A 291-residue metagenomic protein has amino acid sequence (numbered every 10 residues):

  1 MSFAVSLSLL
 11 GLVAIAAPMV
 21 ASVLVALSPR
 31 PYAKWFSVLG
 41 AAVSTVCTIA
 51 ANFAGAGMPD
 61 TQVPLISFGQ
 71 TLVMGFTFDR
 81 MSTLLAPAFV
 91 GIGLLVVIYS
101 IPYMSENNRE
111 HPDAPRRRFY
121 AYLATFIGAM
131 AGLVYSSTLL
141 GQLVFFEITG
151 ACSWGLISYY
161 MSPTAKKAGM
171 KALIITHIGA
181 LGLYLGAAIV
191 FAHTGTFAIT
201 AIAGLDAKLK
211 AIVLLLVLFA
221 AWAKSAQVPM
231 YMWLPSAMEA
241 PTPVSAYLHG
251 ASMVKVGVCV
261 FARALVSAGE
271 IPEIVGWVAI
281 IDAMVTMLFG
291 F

Functional and structural regions predicted by a protein language model:
S2-F291: ...captures the hydrophobic TM-helix bundle architecture rather than a specific catalytic motif, and can also fire on
